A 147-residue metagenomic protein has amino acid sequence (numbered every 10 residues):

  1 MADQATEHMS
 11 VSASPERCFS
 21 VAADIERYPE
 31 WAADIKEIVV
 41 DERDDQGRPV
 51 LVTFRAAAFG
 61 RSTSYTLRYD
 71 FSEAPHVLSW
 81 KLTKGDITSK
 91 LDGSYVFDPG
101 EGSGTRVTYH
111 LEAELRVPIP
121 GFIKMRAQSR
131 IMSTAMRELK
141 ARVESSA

Functional and structural regions predicted by a protein language model:
M1-G47, T134, S145-A147: Hydrophobic ligand-binding cavity/cleft-lining segments
A5-E7, T63-L67, H76-W80, S89-G93 (+1 more regions): One face of beta-strands
M9, A23-P29, A33, A57 (+4 more regions): Flexible, active-site-adjacent loop/turn segments at secondary-structure boundaries
V11, A56, F71, L111-A113: Hydrophobic beta-strand positions in extracellular immunoglobulin-like domains
S14, D45-G47, A74, G100-G104: Short strand-connecting beta-turns/loops that link adjacent beta-strands
R17-A22, Y28, V52, Y69 (+3 more regions): Hydrophobic pocket/interface hotspot
V39-D86, T134-A147: Glycine-rich portal/gate segments that line the openings of hydrophobic small-molecule binding cavities
K81-T134: Beta-strand/loop substructures that line and gate deep hydrophobic ligand-binding cavities in soluble
